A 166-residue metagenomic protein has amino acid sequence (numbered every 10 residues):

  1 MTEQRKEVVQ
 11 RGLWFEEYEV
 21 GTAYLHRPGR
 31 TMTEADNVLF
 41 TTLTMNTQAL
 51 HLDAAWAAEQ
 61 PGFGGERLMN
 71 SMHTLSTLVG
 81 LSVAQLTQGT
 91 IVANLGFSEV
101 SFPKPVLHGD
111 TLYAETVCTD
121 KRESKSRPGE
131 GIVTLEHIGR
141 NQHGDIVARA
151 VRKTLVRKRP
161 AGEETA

Functional and structural regions predicted by a protein language model:
M1-V20, F102-T111, E115-A166: HotDog/MaoC-like acyl-thioester-processing domains
T2-L95, K158-A166: Hot-dog-fold acyl-thioester-processing enzymes
